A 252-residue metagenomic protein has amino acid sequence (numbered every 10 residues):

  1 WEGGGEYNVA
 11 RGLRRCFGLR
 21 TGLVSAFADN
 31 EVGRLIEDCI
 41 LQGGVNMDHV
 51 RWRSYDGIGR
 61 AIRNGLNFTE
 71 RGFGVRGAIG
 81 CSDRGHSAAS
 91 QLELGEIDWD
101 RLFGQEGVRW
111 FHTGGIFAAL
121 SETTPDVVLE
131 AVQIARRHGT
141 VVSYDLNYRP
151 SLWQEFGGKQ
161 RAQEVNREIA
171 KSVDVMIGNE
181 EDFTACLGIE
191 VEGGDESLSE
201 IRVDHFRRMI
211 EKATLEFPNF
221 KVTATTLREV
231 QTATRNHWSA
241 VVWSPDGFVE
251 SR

Functional and structural regions predicted by a protein language model:
W1, N8-R20, Q42: Alpha-helix C-terminal capping segments
W1-G3, V249-R252: Short pre-catalytic strand/loop immediately N-terminal to key active-site residues, enriched for Gly-Thr
F17, R137-G139: Helix C-cap/helix->beta junction micro-motif
L19-G115: Conserved N-terminal subdomain of the carbohydrate kinase-like
T21, M47, V142-Y144, I177: Hydrophobic beta-strand scaffold residues
I79-Q91, T113-T123, R149-F156, E196-E200: Flexible, glycine/proline-enriched loop segments at strand-loop-helix junctions that form or flank small-ligand binding
E93-G104, T124-R137, R161-S172, L215: Short amphipathic alpha-helices and their capping/turn segments at secondary-structure boundaries
H138, R149-D246: Conserved phosphate/ATP/ADP-binding segment of small-molecule kinases
